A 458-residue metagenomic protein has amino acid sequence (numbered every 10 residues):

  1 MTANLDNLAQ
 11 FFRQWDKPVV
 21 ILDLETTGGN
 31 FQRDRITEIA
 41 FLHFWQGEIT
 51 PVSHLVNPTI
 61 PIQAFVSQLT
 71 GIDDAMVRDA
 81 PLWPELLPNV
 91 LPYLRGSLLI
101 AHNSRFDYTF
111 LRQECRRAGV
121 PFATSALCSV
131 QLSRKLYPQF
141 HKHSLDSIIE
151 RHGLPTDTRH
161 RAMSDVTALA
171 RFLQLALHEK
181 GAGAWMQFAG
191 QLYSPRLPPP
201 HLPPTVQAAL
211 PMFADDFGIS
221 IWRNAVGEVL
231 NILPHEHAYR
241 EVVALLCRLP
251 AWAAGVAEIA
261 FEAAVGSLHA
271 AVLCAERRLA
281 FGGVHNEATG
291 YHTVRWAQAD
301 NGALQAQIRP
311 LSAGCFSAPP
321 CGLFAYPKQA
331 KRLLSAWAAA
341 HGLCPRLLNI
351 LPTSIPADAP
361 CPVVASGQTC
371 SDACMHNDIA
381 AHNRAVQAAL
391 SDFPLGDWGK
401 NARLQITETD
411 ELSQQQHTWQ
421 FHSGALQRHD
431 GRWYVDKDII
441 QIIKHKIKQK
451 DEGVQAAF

Functional and structural regions predicted by a protein language model:
M1-F11, Q174-S220, N224-V226: Acidic two-metal-ion nuclease catalytic site recognized across multiple nuclease folds, prominently DnaQ/RNase D-T
M1-T124, P138-H160: Conserved non-catalytic scaffold segment of RNase H-like nuclease domains
L24, N103, S129, A225 (+1 more regions): Residues immediately flanking
I60, P84-L87, K142, M163-V166 (+3 more regions): Amphipathic alpha-helical transducer elements in NTP-driven molecular machines
G71, V90, I100, D165 (+3 more regions): A residue-level signal for conserved active-site and pocket-lining positions in enzyme catalytic cores
T124-S133: A short, structured active-site edge motif that brings together acidic residues
R161-A176: Acidic, divalent-metal-coordinating active-site segment for phosphoryl/phosphodiester hydrolysis, typified by short
P198-F458: Acidic, glycine-enriched active-site microenvironments
